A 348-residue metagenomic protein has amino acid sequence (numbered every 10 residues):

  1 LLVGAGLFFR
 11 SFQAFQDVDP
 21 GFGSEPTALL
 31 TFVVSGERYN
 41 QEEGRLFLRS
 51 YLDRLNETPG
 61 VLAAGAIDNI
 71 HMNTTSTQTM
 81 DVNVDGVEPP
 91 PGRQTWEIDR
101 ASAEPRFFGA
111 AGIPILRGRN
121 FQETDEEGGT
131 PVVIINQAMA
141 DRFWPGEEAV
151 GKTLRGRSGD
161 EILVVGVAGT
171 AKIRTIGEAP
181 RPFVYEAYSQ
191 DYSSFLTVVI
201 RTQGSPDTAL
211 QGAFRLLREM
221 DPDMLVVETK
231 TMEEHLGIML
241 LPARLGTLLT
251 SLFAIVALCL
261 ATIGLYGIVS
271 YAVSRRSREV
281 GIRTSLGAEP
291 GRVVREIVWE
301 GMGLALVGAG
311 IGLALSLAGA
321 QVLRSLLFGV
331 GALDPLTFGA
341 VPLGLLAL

Functional and structural regions predicted by a protein language model:
L1-P26, S270, V322-A332: Alpha-helical transmembrane segments
V3-G6, F253-V280, L348: A hydrophobic alpha-helix feature that marks transmembrane segments and, especially, their cytosolic C-terminal ends
G4, F8, L46-P242, L248-S251: Mid-to-C-terminal secondary-structure elements that act as membrane-proximal/extracytoplasmic interface segments
L7, S11, W299-L348: Small-residue-rich transmembrane alpha-helices
F12-Q16, F32-G36, A138-M139, P182: Adenylate-forming
V18-R45: Membrane-interface junction motifs in transport/secretion proteins
I238-A257, W299, G303, P335-A340: N-terminal membrane-entry
I263-L304: Intracellular coupling helices
